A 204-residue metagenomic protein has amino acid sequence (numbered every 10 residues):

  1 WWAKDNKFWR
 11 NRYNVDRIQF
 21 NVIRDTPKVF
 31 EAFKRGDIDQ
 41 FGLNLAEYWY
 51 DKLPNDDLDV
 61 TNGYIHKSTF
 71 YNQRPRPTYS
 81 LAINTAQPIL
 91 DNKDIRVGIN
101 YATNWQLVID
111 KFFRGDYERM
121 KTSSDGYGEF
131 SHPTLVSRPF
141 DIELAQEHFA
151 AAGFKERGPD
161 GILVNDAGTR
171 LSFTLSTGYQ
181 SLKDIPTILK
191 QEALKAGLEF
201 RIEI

Functional and structural regions predicted by a protein language model:
W1-K28, Y50-P77, R114, K155-D160 (+2 more regions): Aromatic-rich, solvent-exposed beta-strand/loop patch
A3, F70, L90-Q191: Append "and occasionally in soluble cytosolic enzymes with long acidic Gly/Pro-rich linkers
F8-R10, V29, D39-F41, I89: Short beta-strands and strand-coil junctions in structured, solvent-facing domains, enriched
R17-V22, L81-P88, F200: Short, well-ordered beta-strand elements within core beta-sheets of diverse protein domains
T26, G42-D51, W105: Beta->alpha turn/N-cap motifs
K34-N44, E192, L198-E199: Alpha-to-beta junction loops
I202-I204: A structural preference for short, hydrophobic beta-strand core positions in alpha/beta folds
